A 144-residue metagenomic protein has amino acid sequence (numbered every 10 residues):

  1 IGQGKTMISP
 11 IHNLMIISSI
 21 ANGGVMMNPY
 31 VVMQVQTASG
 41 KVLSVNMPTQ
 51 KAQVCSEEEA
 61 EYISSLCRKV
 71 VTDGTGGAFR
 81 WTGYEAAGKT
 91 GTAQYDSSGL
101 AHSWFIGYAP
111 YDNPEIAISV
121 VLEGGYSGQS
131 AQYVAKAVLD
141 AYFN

Functional and structural regions predicted by a protein language model:
I1-Q50, C67-N144: Active-site beta-strand/loop architecture of penicillin-binding DD-peptidases
K51, E57-E58: A structural-propensity feature for long, helix-poor, extended segments
